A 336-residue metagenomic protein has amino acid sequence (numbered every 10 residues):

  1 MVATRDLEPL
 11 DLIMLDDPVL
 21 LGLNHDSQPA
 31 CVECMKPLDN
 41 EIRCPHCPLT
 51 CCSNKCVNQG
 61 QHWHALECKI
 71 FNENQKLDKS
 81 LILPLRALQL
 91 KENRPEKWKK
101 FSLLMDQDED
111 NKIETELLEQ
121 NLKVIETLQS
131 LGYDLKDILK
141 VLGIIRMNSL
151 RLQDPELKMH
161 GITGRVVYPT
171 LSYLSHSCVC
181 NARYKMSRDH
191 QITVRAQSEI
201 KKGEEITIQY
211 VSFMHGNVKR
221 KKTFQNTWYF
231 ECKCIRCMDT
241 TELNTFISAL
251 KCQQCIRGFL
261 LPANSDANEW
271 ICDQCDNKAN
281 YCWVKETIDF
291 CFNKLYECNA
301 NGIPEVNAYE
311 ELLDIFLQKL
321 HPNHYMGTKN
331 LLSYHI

Functional and structural regions predicted by a protein language model:
M1-I336: Short alpha-helical interaction motifs and adjacent low-complexity tails used for partner binding in regulatory proteins
